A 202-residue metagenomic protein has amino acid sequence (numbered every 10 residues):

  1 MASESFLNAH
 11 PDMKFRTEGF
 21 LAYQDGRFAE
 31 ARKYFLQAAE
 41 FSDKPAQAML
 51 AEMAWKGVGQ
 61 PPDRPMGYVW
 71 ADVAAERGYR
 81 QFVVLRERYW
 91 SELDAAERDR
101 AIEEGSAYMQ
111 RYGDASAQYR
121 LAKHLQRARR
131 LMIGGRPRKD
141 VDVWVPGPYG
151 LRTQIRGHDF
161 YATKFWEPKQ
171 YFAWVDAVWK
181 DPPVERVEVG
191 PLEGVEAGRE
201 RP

Functional and structural regions predicted by a protein language model:
A2-S3, L93-P202: Extracytoplasmic and endomembrane cell-envelope/extracellular-matrix remodeling and assembly machinery
N8-D12, A22-F28, E40-Q47, K56-V58 (+3 more regions): Short helix-capping/linker turns of helical repeat alpha-solenoids
F20, A51-P61, W90-D94: Short coil/turn linking the two alpha-helices of tandem helical-hairpin repeats
Q37-E40, Q110: Solenoid-like repeat scaffolds
